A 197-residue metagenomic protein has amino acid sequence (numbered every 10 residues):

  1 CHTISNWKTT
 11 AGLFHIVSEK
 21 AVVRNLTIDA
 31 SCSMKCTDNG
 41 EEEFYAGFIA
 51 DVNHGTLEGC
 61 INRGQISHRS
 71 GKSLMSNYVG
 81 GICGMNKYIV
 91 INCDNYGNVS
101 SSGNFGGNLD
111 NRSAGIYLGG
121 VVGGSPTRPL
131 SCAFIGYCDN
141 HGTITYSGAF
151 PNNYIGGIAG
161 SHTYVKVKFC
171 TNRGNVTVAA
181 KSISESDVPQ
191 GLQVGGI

Functional and structural regions predicted by a protein language model:
C1, N6-I197: Surface-exposed loop/turn motifs in large extracellular/passenger domains
